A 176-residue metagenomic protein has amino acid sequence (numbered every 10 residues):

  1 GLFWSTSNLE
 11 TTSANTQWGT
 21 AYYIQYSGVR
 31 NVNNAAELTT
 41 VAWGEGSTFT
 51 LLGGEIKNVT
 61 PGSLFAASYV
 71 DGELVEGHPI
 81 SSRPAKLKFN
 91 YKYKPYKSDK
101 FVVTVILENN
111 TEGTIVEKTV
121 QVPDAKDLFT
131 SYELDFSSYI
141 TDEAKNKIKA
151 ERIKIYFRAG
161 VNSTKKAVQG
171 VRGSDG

Functional and structural regions predicted by a protein language model:
G1-K88, D99-G176: Aromatic (Trp/Tyr/Phe) and Gly/Pro-enriched flexible surface segments
Y91-P95: Short amphipathic, basic-aromatic surface patches that mediate peripheral association with negatively charged
